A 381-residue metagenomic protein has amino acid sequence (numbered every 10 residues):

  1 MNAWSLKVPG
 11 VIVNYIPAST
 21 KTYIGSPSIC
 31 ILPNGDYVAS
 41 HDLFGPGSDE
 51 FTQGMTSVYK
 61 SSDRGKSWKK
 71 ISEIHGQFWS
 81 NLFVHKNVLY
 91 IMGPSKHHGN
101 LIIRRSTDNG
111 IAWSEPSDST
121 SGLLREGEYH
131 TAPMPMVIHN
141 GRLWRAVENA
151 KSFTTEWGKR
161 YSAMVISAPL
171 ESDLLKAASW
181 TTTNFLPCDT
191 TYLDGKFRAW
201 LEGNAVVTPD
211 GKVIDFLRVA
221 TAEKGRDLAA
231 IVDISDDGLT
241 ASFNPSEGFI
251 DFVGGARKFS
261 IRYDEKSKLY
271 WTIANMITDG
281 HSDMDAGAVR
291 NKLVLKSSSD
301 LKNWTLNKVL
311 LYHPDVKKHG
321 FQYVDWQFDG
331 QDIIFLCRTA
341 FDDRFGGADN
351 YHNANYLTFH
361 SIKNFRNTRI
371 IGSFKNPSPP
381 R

Functional and structural regions predicted by a protein language model:
M1-S26, C30-F78, F83-A132, V137-R198 (+5 more regions): Beta-rich carbohydrate-recognition and catalytic domains
A256-K258: Alpha-helical scaffolding within the catalytic cores of extracellular/periplasmic polymer-degrading hydrolases
I261: Catalytic cores of secreted/periplasmic lytic hydrolases that degrade extracellular macromolecules
F321-V324: Short glycine-rich, acidic/polar surface loops and turns
